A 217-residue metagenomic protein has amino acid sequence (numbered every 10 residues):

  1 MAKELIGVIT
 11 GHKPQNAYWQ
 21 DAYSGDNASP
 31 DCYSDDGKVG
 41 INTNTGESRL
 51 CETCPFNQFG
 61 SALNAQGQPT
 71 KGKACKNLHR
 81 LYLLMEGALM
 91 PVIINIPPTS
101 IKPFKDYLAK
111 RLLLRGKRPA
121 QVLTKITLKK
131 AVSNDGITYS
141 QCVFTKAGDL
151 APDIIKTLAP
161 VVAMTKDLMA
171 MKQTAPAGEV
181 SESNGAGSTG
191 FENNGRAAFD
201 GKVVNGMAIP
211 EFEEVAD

Functional and structural regions predicted by a protein language model:
M1-G87, P210, A216-D217: OB-fold ssDNA-binding interfaces and closely related basic DNA-contact patches used across DNA replication/repair
E4, V8, A22, S34-G37 (+8 more regions): Generic detector of intrinsically disordered, low-complexity, polar/charged segments
I6-I9, I41, I93-I96, I101 (+4 more regions): Weak global preference for isoleucine
V8, P14, W19, S29 (+5 more regions): A general marker of short, structured functional hotspots
L63, D106-L108, G136-T138, K156 (+1 more regions): Generic alpha-helix signal with a bias toward terminal, lower-confidence helices and secondary-structure junctions
T70-D149: Extended serine/threonine-enriched, polar tracts that run as long, contiguous segments within proteins
A151-D217: Glycine- and charge-rich intrinsically disordered segments
